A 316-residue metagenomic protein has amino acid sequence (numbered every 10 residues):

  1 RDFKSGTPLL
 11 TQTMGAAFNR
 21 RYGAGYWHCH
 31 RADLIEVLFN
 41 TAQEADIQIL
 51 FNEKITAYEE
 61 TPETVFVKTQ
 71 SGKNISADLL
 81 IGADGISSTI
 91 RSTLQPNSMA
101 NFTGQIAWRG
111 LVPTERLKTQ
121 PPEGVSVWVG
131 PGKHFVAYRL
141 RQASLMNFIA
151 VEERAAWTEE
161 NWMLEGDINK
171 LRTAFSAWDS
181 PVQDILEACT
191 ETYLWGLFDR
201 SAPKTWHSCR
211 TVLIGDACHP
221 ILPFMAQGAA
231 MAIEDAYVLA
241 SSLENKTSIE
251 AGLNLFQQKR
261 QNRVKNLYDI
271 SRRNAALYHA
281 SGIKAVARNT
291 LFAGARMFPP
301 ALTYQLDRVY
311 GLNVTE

Functional and structural regions predicted by a protein language model:
R1-T41, A45, Y268: Active-site-adjacent segment of FAD-dependent monooxygenases/related oxidoreductases
R31-D33, N40, S87-V129, A155-A156 (+1 more regions): Central beta-strand plus flanking loop segment that forms part of the substrate or channel wall within the catalytic
F51-V65: A conserved short coil-to-beta-strand element within the FAD-binding core of flavoproteins
I55, I75-I86, D216: Short hydrophobic core segments
I81-G82, W108, A137, K170-L171 (+1 more regions): Conserved mid-domain beta->alpha element of the FAD-binding
E123-T158, L164, I168-S176, L197: Active-site substrate-recognition segment that forms the wall of the catalytic cavity or substrate channel
N161-Y193, I249-E250, Q258: Flavin-binding catalytic cores
A293-E316: C-terminal auxiliary extensions adjacent to catalytic cores
